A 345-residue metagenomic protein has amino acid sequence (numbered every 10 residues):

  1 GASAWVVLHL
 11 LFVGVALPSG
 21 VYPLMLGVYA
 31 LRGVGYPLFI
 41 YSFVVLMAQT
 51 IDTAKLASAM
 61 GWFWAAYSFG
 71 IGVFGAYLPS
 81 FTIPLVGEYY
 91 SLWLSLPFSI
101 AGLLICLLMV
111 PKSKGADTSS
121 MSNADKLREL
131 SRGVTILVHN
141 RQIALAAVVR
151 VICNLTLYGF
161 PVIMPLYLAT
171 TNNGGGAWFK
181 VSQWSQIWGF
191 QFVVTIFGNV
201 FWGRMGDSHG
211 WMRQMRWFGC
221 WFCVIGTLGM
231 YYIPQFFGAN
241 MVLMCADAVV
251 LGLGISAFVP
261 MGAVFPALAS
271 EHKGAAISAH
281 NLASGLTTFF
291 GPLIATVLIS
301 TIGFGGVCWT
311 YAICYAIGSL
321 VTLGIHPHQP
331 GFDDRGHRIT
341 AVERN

Functional and structural regions predicted by a protein language model:
G1-S3, S208-W221: Cytoplasmic membrane-interface "Motif A"-like loop-to-helix N-cap segments of 12-TM Major Facilitator Superfamily
S3-S19, W221-F237: C-terminal ends and interior cores of transmembrane alpha-helices in multi-pass membrane transporters/permeases
V28-A66: Cytoplasmic helix-loop-helix junction between adjacent transmembrane helices in 12-TM secondary transporters
S91-L107, C308-G324: Symmetry-related core transmembrane helices of the 12-TM Major Facilitator Superfamily/SLC fold
S113-A147, T340-N345: Juxtamembrane intracellular "pre-TM" segments in multi-pass secondary transporters
A144-W188: Extracytoplasmic gate region of multi-pass secondary transporters
G198-W211: Helix-to-loop junctions at the C-terminal end of transmembrane segments in multipass secondary transporters
H272-S300: A late C-terminal transmembrane helix in Major Facilitator Superfamily
